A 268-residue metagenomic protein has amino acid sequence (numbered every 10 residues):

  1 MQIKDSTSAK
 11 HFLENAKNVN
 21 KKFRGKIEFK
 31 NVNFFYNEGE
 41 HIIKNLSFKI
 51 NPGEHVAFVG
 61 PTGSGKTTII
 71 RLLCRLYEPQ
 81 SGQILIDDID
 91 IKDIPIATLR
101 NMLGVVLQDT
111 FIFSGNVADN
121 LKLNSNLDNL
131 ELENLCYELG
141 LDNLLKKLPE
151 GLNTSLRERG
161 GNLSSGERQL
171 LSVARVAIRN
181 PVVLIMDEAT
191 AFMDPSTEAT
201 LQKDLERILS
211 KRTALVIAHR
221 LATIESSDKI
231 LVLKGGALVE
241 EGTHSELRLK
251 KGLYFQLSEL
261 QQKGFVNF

Functional and structural regions predicted by a protein language model:
M1-Q2: Cytosolic ends of transmembrane helices, especially the final helix of ABC transmembrane type-1 domains
A9-F268: ABC-type nucleotide-binding domain
